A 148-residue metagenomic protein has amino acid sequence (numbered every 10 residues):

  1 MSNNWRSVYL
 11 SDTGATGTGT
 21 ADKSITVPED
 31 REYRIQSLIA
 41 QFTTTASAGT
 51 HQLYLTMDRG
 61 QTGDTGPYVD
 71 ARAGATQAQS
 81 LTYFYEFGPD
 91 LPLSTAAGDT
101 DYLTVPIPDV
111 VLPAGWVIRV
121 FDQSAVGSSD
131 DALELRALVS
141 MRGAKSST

Functional and structural regions predicted by a protein language model:
M1-E32, T43-T50, V110-T148: C-terminal interaction-tip segments
I39-Q41: Short edge beta-strand/loop segments characteristic of extracellular beta-sandwich folds
T50-L103: Terminal beta-strand-rich extracellular "head" domains that mediate receptor/glycan or other ligand binding
P106-P108: Short, conserved secondary-structure segments in the cores of folded domains
